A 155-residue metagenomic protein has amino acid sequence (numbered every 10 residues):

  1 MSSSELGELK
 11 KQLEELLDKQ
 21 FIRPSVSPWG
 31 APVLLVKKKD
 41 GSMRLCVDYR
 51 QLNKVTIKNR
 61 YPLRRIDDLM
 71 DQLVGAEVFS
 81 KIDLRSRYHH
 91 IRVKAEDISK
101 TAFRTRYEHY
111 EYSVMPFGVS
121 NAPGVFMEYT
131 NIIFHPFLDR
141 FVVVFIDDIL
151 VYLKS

Functional and structural regions predicted by a protein language model:
M1-S155: Retroelement reverse transcriptase polymerase core
